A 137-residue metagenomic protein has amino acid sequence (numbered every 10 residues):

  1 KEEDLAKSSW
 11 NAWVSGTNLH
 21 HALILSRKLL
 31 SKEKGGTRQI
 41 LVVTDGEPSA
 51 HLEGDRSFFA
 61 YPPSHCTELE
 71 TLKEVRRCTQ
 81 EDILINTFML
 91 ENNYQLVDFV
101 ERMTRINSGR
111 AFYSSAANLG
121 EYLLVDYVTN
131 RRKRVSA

Functional and structural regions predicted by a protein language model:
K1-L41, P48-S49, T79: Von Willebrand factor
E2-K7, H65-L69, R110-S114, S136-A137: Glycine-rich loops and low-complexity Gly/Arg-rich segments that provide flexible linkers or classic glycine-based
V14-H20, R76-I83, G120-T129: Low-complexity, flexible helical/coil segments
S15-A22, Q39, T67-E74, L96-F99 (+1 more regions): Helical mechanochemical/support elements of P-loop NTPase systems and associated helical scaffolds
G46-I106: VWA/integrin I-like adhesion module and closely mimicked acidic/polar interface patches used
L84-S136: Von Willebrand factor A/integrin I-like adhesion domains
